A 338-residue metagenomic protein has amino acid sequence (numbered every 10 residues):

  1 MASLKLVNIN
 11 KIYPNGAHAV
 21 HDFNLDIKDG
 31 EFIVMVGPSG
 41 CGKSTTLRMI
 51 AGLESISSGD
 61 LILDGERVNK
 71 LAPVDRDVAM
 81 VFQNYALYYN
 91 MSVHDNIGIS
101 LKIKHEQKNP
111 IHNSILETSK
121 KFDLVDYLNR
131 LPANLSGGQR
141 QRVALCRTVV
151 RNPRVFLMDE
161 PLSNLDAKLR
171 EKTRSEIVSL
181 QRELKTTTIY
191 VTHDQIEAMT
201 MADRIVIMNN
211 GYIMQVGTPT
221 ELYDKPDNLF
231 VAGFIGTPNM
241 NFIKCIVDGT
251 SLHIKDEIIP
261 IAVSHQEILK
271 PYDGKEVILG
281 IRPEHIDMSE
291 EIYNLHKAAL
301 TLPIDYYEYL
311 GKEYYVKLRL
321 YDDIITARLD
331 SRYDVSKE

Functional and structural regions predicted by a protein language model:
V36-P38: The feature captures the beta-strand-to-loop junction immediately N-terminal to the Walker
A51: Helix-to-loop junction immediately C-terminal to a conserved catalytic motif
S57-D60, N210: Conserved coupling/switch loops of ABC nucleotide-binding domains, chiefly the family-specific signature
G59-R67: Conserved ABC transporter NBD signature motif
D75-A79, Q83-F230: ABC ATPase nucleotide-binding domains
G249-E338: Non-catalytic connector elements of ABC transporters
